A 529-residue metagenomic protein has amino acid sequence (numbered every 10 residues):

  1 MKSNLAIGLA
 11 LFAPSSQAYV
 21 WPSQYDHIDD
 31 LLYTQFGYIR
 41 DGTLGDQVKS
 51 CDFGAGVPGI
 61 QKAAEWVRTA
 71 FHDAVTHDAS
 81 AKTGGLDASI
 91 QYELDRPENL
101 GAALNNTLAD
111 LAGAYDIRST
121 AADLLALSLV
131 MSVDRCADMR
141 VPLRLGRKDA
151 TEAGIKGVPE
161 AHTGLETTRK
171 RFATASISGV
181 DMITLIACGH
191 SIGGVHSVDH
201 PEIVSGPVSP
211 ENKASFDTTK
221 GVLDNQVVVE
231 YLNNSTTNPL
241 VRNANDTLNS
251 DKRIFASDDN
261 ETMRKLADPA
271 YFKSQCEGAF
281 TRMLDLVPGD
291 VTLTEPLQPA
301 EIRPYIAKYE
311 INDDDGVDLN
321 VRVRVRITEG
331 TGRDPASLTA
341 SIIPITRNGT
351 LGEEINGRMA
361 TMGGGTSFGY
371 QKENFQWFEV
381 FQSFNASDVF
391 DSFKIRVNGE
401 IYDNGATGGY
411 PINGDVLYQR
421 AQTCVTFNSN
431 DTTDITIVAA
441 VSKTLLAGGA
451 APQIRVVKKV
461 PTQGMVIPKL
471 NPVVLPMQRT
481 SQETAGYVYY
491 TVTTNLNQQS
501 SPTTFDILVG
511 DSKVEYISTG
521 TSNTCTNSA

Functional and structural regions predicted by a protein language model:
M1-W21: Fungal secretory targeting signals
Q17-A529: Catalytic cores of secreted/periplasmic or lumenal enzymes
